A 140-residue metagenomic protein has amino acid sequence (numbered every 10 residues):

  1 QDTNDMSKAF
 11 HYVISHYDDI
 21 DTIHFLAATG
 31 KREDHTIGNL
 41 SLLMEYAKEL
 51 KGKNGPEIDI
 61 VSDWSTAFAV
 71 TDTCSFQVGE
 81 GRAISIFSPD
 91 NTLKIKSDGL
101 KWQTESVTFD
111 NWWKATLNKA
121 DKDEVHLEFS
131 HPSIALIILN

Functional and structural regions predicted by a protein language model:
Q1-K51: Acidic/Gly/His-enriched mid-domain segments of enzyme catalytic cores or analogous surface patches that mediate
D19-T22, G55, G81, E124: A general structural motif
D21, G55-P56, T92, L100: A structural micro-motif
I23, I58, I134: Hydrophobic anchor at the start of a short beta-strand that flanks the dinucleotide cofactor-binding loop
F25-A28, F68, F109: Generic, low-specificity signal for short hydrophobic/alpha-helical stretches with a mild N-terminal bias, encompassing
L26-A28, V61, F87: Short beta-strand segments
D34, E45-E49, K53-G79: Class I SAM-dependent methyltransferase SAM-binding "motif I" and its flanking Rossmann-like core
D63, V70-N140: Long, charged alpha-helical interface segments
